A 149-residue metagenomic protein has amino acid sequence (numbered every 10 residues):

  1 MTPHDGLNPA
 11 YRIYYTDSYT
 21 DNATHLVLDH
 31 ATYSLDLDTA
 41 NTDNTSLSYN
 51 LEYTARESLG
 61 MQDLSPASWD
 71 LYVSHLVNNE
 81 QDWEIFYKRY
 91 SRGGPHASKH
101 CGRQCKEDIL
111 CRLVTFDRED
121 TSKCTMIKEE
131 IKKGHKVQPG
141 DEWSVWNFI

Functional and structural regions predicted by a protein language model:
M1-I149: Metal-dependent phosphoesterase/phosphodiesterase active-site architecture
